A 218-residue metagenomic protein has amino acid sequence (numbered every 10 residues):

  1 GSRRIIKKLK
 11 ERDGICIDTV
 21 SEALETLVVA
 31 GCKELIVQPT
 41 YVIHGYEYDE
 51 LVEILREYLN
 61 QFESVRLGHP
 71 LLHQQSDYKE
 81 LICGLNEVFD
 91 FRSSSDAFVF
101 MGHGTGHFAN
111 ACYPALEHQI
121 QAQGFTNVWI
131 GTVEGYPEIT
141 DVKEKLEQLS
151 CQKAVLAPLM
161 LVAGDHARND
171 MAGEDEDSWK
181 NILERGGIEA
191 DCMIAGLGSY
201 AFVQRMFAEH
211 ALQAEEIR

Functional and structural regions predicted by a protein language model:
G1-R218: Active-site-proximal alpha-helix that buttresses catalytic centers in soluble enzyme cores
